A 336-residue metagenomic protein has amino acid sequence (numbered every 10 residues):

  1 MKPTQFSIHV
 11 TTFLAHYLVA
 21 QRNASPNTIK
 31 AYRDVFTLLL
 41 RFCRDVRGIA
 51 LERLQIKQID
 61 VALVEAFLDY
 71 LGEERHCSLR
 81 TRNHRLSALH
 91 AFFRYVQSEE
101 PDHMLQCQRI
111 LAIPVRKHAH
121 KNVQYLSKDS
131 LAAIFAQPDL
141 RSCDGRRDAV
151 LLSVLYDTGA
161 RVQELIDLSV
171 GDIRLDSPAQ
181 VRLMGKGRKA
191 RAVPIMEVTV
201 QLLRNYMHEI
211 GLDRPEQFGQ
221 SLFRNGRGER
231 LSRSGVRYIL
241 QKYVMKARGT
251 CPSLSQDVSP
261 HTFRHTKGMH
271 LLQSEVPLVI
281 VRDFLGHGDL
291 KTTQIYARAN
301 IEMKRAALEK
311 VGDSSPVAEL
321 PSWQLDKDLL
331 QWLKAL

Functional and structural regions predicted by a protein language model:
M1-L336: Conserved catalytic core of the tyrosine transesterase superfamily
